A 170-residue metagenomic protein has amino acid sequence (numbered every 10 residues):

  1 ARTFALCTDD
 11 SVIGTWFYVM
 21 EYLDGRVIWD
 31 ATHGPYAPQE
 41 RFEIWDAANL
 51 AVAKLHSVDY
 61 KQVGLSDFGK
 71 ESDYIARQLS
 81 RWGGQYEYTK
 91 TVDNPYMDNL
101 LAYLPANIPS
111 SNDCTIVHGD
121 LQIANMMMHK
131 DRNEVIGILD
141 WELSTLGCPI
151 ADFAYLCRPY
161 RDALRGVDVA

Functional and structural regions predicted by a protein language model:
A1-I116, H129-N133: ATP-binding pocket architecture of kinase catalytic cores
I13-T15, C148-A151: Short glycine/proline-enriched turns and hinge-like loops at secondary-structure junctions
I116-H118, I123: Catalytic-loop of the protein kinase fold
D120, E134-G137: Structural signature of beta-strand start/N-cap positions in the alpha/beta core of ABC transporter nucleotide-binding
I123-N125, T145, Y155: Hydrophobic side chains within alpha-helical segments
M126, D131, C148-P149: Acidic donor-diphosphate engagement hotspot in glycosyltransferases and nucleotidyltransferases that stabilizes
L139-S144: Activation of the activation-loop gatekeeper triad in protein kinase-fold domains
A151-A170: Active-site activation/catalytic loop segments of kinase-like enzymes and analogous catalytic loops in related
